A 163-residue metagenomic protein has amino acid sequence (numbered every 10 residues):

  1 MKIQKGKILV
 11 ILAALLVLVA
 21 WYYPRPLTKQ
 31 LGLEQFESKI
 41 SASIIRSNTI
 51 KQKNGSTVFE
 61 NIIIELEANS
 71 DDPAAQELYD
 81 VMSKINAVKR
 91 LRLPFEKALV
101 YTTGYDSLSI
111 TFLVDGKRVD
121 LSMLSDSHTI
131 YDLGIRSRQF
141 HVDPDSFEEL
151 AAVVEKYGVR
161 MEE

Functional and structural regions predicted by a protein language model:
K2-E163: Function-determining sites in protein domains
